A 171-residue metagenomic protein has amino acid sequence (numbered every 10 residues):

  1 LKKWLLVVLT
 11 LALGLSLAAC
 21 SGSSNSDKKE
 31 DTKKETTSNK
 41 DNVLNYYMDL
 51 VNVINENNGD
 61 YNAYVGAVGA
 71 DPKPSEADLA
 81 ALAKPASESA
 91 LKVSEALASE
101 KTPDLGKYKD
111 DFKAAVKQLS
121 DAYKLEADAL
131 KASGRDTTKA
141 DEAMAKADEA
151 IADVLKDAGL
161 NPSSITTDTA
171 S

Functional and structural regions predicted by a protein language model:
L1-W4: Positively charged n-region of N-terminal signal peptides that target proteins for export
L6-A12: Sec-dependent N-terminal signal peptides
S16-A19: C-terminal motif of bacterial Sec signal peptides marking the signal peptidase cleavage site
S24-K84, P162-S171: Immediate post-signal-peptide N-terminus of mature secreted/exported proteins
D60-S75, L97-D104, L125-T137, A158: Secondary-structure edge/capping motif, primarily at the C-terminal ends of alpha-helices and the immediately following
E76-P85, G106-K117, T137-E149: Short, charged, amphipathic alpha-helical segments
S89-V116, P162-T166: Short, solvent-exposed, charged loop/turn and helix-capping segments that join or cap alpha-helices on peripheral
T138, E142-S171: Extracellularly exposed regions in secreted/surface proteins, prominently low-complexity, repeat-rich
